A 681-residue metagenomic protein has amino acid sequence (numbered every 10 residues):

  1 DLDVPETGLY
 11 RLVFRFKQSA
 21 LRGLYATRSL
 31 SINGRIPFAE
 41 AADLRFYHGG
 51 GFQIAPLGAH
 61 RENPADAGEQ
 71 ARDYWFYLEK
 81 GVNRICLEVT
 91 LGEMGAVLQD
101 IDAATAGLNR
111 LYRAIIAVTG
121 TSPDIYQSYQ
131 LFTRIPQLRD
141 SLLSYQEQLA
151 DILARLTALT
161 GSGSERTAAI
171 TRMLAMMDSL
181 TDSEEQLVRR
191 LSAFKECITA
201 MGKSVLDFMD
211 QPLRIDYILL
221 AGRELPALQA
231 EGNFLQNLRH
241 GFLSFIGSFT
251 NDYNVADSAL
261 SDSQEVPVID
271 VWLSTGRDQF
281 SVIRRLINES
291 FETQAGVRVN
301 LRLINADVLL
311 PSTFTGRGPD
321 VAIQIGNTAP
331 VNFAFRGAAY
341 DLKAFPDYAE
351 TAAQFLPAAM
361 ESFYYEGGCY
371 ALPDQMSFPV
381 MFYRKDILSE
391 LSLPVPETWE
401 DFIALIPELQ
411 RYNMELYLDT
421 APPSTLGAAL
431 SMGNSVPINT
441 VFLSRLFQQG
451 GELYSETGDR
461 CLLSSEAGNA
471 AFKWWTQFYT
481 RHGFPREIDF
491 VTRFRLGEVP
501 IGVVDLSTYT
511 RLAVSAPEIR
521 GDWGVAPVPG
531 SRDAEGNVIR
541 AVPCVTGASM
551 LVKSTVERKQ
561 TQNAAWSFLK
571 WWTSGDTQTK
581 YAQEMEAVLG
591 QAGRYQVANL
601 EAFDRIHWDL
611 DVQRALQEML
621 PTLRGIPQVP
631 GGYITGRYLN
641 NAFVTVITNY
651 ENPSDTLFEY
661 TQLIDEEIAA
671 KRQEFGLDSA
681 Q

Functional and structural regions predicted by a protein language model:
D1-L219: Extracytoplasmic
E6, R481, A516-G593, P621-R624: Extracytoplasmic/periplasmic substrate-recognition and gating elements
F38, T157, G161, E165 (+5 more regions): C-terminal capping/gating helix-and-loop segments adjacent to ligand/active sites or protein-protein/ligand interfaces
F245-E265, N327-V380, I403, D419-P422 (+3 more regions): Hinge/lid segment of periplasmic solute-binding proteins
Q264-R277, F291, V297-R302, V321 (+3 more regions): Short, well-ordered beta-strand elements
E289-A358, S362-Y364, D386-E397, E498-I501 (+3 more regions): Extracytoplasmic "Venus flytrap"/periplasmic binding protein-like
A334-G337, L356-I403, P422, L430-G458 (+6 more regions): Periplasmic solute-binding protein
T457-E487, V528: Glycine-centered hinge/linker elements that transmit conformational signals in sensory and ligand-binding systems
